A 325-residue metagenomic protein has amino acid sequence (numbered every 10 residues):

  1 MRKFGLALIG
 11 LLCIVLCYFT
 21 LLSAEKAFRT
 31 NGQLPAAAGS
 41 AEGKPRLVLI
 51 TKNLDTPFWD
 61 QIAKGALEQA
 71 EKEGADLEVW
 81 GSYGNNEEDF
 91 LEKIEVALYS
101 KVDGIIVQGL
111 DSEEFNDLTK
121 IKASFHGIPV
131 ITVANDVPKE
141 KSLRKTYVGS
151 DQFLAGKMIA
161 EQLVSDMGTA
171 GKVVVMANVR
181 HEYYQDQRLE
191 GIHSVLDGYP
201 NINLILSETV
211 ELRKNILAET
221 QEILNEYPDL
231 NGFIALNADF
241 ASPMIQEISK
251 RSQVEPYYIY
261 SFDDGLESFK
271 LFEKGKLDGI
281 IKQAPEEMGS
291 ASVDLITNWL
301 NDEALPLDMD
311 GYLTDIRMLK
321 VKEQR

Functional and structural regions predicted by a protein language model:
L6-L22: Hydrophobic membrane-insertion alpha-helices, especially the h-region of bacterial N-terminal signal peptides
P45-K64, Q69, E78-E88, S100 (+4 more regions): Extracytoplasmic "Venus flytrap"
F58-E73, A155-I159, Y183-I202, E219 (+3 more regions): Short, solvent-exposed amphipathic alpha-helices that sit in or adjacent to ligand/effector-binding or catalytic
L77-S100, L206-E226, A241-S242: Structural motif
V107-S124, V210-E267: Hydrophobic alpha-helical
S112-L154, G265-L271: Flexible loop/hinge segments that line or gate small-molecule binding clefts
Y147-G171, G265-S268, A284-N301: Hydrophobic alpha-helical segments within soluble ligand-binding/sensing domains
E287-R325: Hinge/cleft segment of the Venus flytrap/periplasmic-binding protein
